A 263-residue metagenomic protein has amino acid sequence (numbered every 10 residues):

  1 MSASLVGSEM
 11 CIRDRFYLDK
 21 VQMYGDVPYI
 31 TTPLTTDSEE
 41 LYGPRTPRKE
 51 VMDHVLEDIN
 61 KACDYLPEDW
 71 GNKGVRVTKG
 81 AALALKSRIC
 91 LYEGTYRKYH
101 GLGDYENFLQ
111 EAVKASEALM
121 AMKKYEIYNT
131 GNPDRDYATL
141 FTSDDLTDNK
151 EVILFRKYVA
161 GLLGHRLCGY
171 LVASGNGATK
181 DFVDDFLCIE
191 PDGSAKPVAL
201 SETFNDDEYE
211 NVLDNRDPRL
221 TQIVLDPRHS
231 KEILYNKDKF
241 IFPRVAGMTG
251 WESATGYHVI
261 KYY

Functional and structural regions predicted by a protein language model:
M1, F240-Y263: Active-site beta-strand/loop architecture of penicillin-binding DD-peptidases
M1, Y65-V75: Flexible helix-coil transition and linker loops at the boundaries of alpha-helical arrays
S2-G7, I12: Single conserved hydrophobic/aromatic residue that forms the stacking wall/gate of nucleotide- or nucleobase-binding
Y17-K20, D26, I30, K73-A84: Aromatic-lined, polymer-binding surfaces characteristic of secreted/periplasmic polysaccharide-degrading enzymes
D19, G25, N60-E68, K123-I127: Helix-capping and short linker residues that terminate individual alpha-solenoid repeat units
V21-Q22, D26-P28, W70-G71, I89-G101: Short coil/turn linking the two alpha-helices of tandem helical-hairpin repeats
D26-K49, Y96-K114: Short coil/linker segments at helix-helix boundaries
M52, N60, R76-L83, R88-G250: An aromatic- and glycine-enriched ligand-binding surface/loop that stacks and positions planar moieties
